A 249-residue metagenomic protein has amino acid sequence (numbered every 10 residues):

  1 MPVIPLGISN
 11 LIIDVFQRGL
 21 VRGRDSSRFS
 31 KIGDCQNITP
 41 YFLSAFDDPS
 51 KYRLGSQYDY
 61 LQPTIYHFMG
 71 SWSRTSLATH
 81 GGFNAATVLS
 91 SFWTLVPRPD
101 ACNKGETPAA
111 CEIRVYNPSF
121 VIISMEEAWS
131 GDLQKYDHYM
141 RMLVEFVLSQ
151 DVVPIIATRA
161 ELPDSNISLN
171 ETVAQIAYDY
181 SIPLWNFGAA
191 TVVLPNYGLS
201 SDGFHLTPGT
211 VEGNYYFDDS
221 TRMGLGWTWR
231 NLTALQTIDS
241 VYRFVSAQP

Functional and structural regions predicted by a protein language model:
M1-G70, D219-P249: N-terminal secretory targeting modules
N10, K31, P108, N117-F120 (+7 more regions): Extracytoplasmic/secreted proteins, especially bacterial periplasmic and envelope-associated proteins
G23-K135: Conserved SGNH/GDSL esterase-like catalytic core that processes O-acyl groups on lipids and polysaccharides
R24-S26, V152-A160, N186-G188, S246-P249: Surface-exposed patches in mature extracellular/periplasmic domains of secreted proteins
D25-R28, Y116-I122, L148-I155, Y180-P183: Loop/turn elements at helix/coil->beta-strand transitions in domains of secreted/extracellular proteins
E126-A128, R141-V173: Active-site segments of SGNH/GDSL-like serine hydrolases that catalyze O-acetyl group transfer/hydrolysis on lipids
P163-P249: Catalytic His-Asp segment of secreted/periplasmic serine-dependent ester chemistry enzymes
